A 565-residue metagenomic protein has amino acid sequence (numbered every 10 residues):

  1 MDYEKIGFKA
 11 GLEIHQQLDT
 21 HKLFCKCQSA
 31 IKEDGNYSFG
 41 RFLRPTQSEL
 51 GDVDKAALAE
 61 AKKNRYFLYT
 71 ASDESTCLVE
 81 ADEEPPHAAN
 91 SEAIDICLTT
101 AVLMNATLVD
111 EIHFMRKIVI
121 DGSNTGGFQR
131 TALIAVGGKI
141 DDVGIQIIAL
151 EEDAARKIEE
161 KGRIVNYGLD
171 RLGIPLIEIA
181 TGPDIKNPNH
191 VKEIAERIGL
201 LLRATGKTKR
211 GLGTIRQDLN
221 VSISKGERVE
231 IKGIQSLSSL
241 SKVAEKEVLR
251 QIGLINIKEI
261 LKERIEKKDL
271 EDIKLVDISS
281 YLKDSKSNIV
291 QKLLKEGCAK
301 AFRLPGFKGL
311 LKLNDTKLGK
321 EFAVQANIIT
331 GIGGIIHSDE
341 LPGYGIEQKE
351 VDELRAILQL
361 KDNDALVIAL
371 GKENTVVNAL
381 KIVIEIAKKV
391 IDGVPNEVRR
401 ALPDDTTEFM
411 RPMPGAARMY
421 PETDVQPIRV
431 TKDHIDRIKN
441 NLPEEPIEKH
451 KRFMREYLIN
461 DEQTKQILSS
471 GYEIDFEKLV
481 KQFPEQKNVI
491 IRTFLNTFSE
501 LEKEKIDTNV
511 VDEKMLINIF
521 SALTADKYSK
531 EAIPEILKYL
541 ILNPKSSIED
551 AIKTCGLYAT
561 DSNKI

Functional and structural regions predicted by a protein language model:
M1-I435: Basic, nucleic-acid-interacting segments
T214-G226, K292-F302, Q348-K361, R418 (+3 more regions): Core structural elements
V324, I474, N488, R492 (+3 more regions): Feature representing long, continuous alpha-helical segments
I391, M419, I490, F498-V510 (+2 more regions): M16/insulysin-pitrilysin zinc metalloprotease superfamily fold
H434-I438, K478-E485, L516-Y528: Extended, non-catalytic structural segments that build the interaction scaffolds of large macromolecular assemblies
R437-E444, K451: Charged, conformationally dynamic linker/hinge segments that couple catalytic or nucleotide-dependent chemistry
K449-R452, I459-D461, Y558-I565: C-terminal accessory/binding modules appended to enzymatic or scaffolding proteins
T508-I517, K530-I565: Strongly charged, low-complexity linkers/loops
